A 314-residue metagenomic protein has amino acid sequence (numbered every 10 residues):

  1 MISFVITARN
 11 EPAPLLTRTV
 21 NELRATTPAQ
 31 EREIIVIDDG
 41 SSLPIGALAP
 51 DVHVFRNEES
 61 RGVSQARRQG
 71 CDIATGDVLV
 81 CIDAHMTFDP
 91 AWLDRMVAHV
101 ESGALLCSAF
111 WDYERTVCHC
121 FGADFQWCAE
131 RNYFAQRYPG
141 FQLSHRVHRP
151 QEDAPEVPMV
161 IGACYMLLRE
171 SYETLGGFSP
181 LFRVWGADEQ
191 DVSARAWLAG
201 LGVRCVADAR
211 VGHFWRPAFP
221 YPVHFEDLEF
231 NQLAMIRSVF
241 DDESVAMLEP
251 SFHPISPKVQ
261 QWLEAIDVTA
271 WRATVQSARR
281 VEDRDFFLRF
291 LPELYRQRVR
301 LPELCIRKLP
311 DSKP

Functional and structural regions predicted by a protein language model:
M1-E22: N-proximal low-complexity "stem/linker" segments adjacent to membrane-targeting elements
N21-E31: Short, acidic, metal-binding catalytic loop of nucleotide-sugar glycosyltransferases
T27, V36-G46: A conserved acidic beta->alpha catalytic loop
E58-A74, F121: Glycine-rich, basic loop-to-helix element that forms the pyrophosphate-binding segment of sugar-nucleotide handling
L79: Short aromatic/hydrophobic "clamp" motif used to bind/position activated sugar donors
A91-A135: Conserved donor NDP-sugar-binding/catalytic core segment of glycosyltransferases
Q142-M166: A recurrent flexible, glycine/aromatic-enriched loop bordering the glycosyltransferase active site that acts as
I161-G162, H224-P314: Terminal low-complexity segments of carbohydrate-biosynthetic enzymes
